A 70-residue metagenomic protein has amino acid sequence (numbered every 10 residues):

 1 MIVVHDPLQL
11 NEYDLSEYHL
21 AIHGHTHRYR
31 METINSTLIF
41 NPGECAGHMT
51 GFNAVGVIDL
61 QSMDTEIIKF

Functional and structural regions predicted by a protein language model:
M1-V4, L8, Y13, V55-I58: Core dinuclear metal-dependent hydrolase active-site scaffold
I2-H5, H19-H25, F40-P42: Active-site neighborhood of phospho(di)ester-bond hydrolases with catalytic His/Asp-centered motifs
Q9-Y13, I22-T33, A46-T50: Active-site environment of divalent metal-dependent phosphoester hydrolases
S16, T33-N35, F40-F70: Binuclear metal-dependent phosphoesterase catalytic core
